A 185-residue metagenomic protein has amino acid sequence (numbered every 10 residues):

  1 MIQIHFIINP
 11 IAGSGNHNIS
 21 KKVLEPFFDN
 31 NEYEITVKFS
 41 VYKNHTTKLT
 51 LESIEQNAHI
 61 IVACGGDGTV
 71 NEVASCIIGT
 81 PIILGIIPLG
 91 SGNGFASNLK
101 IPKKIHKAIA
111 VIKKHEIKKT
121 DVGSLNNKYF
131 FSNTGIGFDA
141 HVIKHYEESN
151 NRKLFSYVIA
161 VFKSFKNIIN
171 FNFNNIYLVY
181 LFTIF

Functional and structural regions predicted by a protein language model:
M1-I61: ATP/NTP phosphate-donor binding region
A12, V70, S91: Short, glycine/acidic-enriched loop or turn micro-motifs at the edges of active sites
N18-S20, V73-I77, S97-L99: Short amphipathic alpha-helical segments
N31, A58, G79-I83, I87-F185: Catalytic core of DAGKc-family lipid kinases
T46-T47, V70-N71, D139: Short, well-ordered alpha-helical microsegments
T47-E55, S75, H106, A110: Amphipathic, non-transmembrane alpha-helical secondary structure
A63-D67: N-terminal glycine-rich "phosphate-gripper" loop used for MgATP/nucleotide binding and carboxylate activation
G68-I82: Short Gly/Thr/Asp-enriched flexible loops that form oxyanion-binding sites at enzyme active sites
